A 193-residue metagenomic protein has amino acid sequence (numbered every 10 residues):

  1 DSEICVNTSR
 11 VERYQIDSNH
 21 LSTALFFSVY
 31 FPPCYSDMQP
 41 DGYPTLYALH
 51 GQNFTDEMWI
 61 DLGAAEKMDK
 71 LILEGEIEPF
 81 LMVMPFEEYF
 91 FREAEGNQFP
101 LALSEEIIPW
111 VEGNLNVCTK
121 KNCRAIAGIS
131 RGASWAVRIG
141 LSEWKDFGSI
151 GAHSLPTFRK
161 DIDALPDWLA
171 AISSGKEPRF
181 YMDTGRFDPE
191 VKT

Functional and structural regions predicted by a protein language model:
D1-T193: Non-catalytic cap/lid and distal C-terminal segments of serine-dependent acyl enzymes
